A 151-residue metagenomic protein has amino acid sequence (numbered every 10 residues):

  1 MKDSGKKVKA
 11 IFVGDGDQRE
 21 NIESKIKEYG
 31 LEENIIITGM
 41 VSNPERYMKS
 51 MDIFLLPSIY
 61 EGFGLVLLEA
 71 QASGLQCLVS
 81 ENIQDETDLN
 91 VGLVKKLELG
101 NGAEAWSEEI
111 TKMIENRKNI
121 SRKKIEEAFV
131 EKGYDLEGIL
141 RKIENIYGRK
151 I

Functional and structural regions predicted by a protein language model:
M1-I36, K150-I151: A conserved nucleotide-sugar
M40, I59: Aromatic "clamp/platform" in nucleotide-sugar-dependent glycosyltransferases that forms part of the donor/acceptor
M51: An anion/phosphate-binding loop that grips the pyrophosphate of nucleotide cofactors and donors
F54-L55: A short hydrophobic beta-strand element within the catalytic core of glycosyltransferases that build diverse glycans
G64-E69: Short glycine/serine-rich donor-binding loops of glycosyltransferases
Q76-E81: Short hydrophobic beta-strand element within catalytic cores of glycosyltransferases and related nucleotide-activated
E86-N116: Change "using UDP/GDP/dTDP sugars" to "using nucleotide sugars
K118-I151: A charged, aromatic-enriched C-terminal amphipathic alpha-helix characteristic of glycosyltransferases across folds
